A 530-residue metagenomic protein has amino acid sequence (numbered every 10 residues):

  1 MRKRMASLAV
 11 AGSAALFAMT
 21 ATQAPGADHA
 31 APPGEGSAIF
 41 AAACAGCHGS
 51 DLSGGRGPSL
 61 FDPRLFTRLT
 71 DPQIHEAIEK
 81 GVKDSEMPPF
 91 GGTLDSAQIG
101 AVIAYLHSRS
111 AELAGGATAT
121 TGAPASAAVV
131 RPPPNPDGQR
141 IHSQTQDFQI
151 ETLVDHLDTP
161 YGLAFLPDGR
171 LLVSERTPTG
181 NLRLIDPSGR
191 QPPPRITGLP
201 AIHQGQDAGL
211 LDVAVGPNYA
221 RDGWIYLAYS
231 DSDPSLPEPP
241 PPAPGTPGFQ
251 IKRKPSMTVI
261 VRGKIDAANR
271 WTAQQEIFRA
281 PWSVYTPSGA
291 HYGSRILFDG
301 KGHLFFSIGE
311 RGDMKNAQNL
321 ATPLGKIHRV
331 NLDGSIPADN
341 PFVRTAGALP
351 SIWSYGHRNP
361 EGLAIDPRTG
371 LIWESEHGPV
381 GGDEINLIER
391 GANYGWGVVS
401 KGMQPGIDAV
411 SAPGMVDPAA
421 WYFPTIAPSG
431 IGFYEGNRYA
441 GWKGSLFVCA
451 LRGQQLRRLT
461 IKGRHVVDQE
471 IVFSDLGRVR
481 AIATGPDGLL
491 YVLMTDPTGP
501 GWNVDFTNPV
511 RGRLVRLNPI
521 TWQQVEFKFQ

Functional and structural regions predicted by a protein language model:
A9-T20: Bacterial N-terminal signal peptides
T22-I39, Y292, L349: Electrostatic cytochrome c docking/interface patches
G46, D51-R56, F61-L113, G209 (+1 more regions): Extracytoplasmic electron-transfer domains, predominantly the class I c-type cytochrome c fold
D95, I99, R109-M314, G362-I365 (+5 more regions): Acidic, Gly/Ser/Thr-rich repeat motifs that build Ca2+-stabilized beta-propeller blades
P194-A208, A273-H291, L332-W353, W396-F423: Surface-exposed loop and turn segments in beta-propeller and other repeat-based domains that flank or scaffold
A348-E384: Repeat-solenoid scaffold signature
H357, V466-P486: Conserved blade-ending motifs and adjacent loop-strand segments that build the rim/top face of beta-propeller domains
